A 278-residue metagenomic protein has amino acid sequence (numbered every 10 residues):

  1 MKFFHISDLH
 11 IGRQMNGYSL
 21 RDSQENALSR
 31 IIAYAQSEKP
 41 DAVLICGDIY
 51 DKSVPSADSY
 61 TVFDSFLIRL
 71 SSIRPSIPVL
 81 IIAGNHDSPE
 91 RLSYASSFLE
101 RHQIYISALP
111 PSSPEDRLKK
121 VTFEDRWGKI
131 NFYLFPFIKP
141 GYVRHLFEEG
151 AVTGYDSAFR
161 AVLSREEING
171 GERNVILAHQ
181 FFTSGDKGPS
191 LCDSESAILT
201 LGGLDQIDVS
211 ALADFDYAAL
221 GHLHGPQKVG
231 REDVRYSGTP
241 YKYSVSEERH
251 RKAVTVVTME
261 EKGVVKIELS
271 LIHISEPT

Functional and structural regions predicted by a protein language model:
M1-I68, S72-S76, I176, I272-H273: N-terminal active-site segment of His-dependent metallophosphoesterases
I6-S7, V43-G47, P78-N85, S107-P110 (+3 more regions): Active-site neighborhood of phospho(di)ester-bond hydrolases with catalytic His/Asp-centered motifs
D8-G12, P40-D58, P75-E90, F181-G203: Active-site neighborhood of divalent metal-dependent phosphoester/pyrophosphate hydrolases
H10-R13, D51-V54, I82-L92, S113-R117 (+4 more regions): Active-site environment of divalent metal-dependent phosphoester hydrolases
I49-F66, A83-H102, I106-A108, V229-G230: Metal-dependent catalytic neighborhoods of phosphoester/phosphodiester hydrolases
H102-T200, S237-P240, E260: Conserved catalytic scaffold of divalent metal-dependent phosphoesterases
S184, G188-V265: Conserved beta-sheet core of the metallophosphoesterase superfamily
S270-T278: Residue-level detector of conserved catalytic or cofactor/ligand-binding positions in enzyme active sites
